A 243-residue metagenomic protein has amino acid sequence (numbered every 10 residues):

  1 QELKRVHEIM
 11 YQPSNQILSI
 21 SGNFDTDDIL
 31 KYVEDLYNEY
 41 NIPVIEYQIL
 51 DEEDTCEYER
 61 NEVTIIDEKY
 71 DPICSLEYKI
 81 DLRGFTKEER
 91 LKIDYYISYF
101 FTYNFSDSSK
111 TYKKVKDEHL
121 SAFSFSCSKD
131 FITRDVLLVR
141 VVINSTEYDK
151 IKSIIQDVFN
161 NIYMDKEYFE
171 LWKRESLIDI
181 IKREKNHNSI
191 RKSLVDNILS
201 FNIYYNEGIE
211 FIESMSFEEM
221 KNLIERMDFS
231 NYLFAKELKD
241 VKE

Functional and structural regions predicted by a protein language model:
I9, L36-E39, Y103, E118 (+3 more regions): Structured segments of extracytoplasmic/periplasmic soluble domains in secreted or envelope-associated proteins
Q12-P13, I17-G84, V241-E243: An aromatic/glycine/proline-enriched structural segment found at the starts of mature extracellular/organellar domains
N15-S21, S75-R83, Y112-I162, E167-S214 (+1 more regions): M16 family metallopeptidases and their MPP-like homologs
V33-Y37, Y96, F100, I151-F159: Short amphipathic C-terminal alpha-helix that caps PH/PH-like domains
L76, E88-F105, S109, V115: Active/ligand-binding-proximal structured segments within catalytic/core domains that scaffold catalytic residues
T86-R90, H187-S189, E243: Short conserved micro-motifs at the rims of enzyme active sites and ligand-binding pockets
S216-E225: Low-complexity, intrinsically disordered Gly/Pro/Thr-rich segments
